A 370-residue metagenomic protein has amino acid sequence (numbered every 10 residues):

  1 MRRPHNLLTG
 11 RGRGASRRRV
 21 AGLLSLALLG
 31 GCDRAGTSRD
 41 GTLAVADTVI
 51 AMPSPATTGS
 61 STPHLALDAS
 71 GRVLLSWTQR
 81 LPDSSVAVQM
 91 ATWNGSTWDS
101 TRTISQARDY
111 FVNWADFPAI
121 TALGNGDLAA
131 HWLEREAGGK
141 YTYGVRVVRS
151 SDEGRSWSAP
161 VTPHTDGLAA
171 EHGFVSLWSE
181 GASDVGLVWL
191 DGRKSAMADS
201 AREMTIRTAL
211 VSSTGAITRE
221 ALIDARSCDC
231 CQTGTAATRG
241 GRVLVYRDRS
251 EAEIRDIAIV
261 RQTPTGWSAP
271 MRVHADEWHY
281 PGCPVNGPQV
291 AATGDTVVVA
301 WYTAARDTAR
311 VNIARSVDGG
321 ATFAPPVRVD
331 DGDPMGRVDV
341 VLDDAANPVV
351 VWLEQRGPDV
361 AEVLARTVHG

Functional and structural regions predicted by a protein language model:
R2-A21: Bacterial N-terminal signal peptides that target proteins for export
L7, G14-A15, A27, S212 (+2 more regions): Compositionally biased, intrinsically disordered low-complexity regions
A21-G30: Bacterial N-terminal signal peptides
C32-G370: Extracellular, repeat-based ectodomains that mediate carbohydrate processing or recognition
